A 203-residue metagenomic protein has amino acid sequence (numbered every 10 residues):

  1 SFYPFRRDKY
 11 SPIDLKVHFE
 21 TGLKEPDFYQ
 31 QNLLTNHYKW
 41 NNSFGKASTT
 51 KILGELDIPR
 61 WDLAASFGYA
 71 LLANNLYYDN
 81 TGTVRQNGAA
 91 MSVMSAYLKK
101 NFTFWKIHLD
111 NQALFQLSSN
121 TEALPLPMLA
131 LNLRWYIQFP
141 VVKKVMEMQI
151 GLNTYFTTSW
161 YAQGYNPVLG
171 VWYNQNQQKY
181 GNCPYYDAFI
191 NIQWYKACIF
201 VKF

Functional and structural regions predicted by a protein language model:
S1-F203: Exposed, low-structure sequence patches enriched in small/polar residues
